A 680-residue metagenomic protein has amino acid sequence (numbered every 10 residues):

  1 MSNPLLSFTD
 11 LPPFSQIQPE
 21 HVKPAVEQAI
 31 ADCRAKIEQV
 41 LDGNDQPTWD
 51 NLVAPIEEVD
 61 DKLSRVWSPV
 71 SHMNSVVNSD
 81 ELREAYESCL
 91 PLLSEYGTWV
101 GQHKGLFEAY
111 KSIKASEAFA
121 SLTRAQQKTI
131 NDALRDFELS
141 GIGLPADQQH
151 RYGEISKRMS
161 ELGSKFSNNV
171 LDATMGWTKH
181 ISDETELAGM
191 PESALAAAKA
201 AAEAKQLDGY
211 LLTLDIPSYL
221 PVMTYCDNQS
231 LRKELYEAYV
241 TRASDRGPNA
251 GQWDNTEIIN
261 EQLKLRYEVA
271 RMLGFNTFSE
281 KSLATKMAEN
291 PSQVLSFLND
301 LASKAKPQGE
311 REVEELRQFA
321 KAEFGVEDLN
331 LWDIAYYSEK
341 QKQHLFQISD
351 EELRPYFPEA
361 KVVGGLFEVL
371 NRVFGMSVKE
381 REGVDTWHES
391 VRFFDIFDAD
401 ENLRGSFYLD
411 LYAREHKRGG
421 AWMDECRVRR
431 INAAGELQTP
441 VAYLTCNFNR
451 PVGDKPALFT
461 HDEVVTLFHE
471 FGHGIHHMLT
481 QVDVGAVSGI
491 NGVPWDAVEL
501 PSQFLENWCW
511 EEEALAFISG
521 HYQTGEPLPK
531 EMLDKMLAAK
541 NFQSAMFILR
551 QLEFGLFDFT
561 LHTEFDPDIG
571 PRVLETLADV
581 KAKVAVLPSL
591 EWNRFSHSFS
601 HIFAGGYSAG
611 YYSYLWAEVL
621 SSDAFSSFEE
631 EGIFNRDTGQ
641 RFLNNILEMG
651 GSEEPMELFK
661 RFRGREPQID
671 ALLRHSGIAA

Functional and structural regions predicted by a protein language model:
M1-H21, Q28, A197, G209-L211 (+10 more regions): C-terminal, non-catalytic "cap/extension" segments appended to globular domains
M1-Q28, C33, S75, L82-E289 (+3 more regions): His/Asp/Glu-rich acidic catalytic environments and adjacent acidic regulatory segments
F14-V26, T48-V53, G251-N255, V294-L298 (+2 more regions): Membrane-entry segments of alpha-helical transmembrane domains in multi-pass membrane proteins
K23-I30, R34-E38, V53, E57-D60 (+25 more regions): Short, well-ordered alpha-helical packing segments
I30-S121, Q551-A582, S589, S608 (+1 more regions): C-terminal non-catalytic alpha-helical accessory regions
K62-H72, R135, E237, I334-K342 (+2 more regions): Short, hydrophobic/amphipathic alpha-helical patches that form generic packing surfaces within helical domains
A125, T129, E161, N168 (+9 more regions): Active-site-proximal, well-structured secondary-structure segments within enzyme catalytic domains
N449-F468: Short pre-active-site segment immediately N-terminal to the catalytic Zn-binding motif
